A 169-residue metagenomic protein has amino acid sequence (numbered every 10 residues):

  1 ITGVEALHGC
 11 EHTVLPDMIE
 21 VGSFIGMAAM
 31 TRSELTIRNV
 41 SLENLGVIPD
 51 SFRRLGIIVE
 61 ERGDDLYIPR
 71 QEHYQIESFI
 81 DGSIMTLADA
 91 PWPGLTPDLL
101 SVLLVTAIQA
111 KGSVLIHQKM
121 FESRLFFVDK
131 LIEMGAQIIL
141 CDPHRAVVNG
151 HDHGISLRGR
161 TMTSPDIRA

Functional and structural regions predicted by a protein language model:
I1-A169: Short, structured segments at the rim of ligand-binding sites
